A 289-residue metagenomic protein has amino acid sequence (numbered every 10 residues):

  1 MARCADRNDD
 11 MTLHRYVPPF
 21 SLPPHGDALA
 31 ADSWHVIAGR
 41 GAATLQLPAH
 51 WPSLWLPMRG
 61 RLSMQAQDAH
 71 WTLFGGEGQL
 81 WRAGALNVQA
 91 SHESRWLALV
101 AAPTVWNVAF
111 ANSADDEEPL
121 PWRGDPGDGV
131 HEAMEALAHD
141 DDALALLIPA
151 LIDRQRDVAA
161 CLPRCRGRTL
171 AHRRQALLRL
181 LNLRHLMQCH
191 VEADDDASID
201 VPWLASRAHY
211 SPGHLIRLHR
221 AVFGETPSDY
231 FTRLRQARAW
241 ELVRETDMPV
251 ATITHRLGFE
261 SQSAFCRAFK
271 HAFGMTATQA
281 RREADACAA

Functional and structural regions predicted by a protein language model:
C4-D10: Short, Lys/Arg-enriched N-terminal segments with co-localized hydrophobic residues within the first ~10-30 amino acids
M11-E117: N-terminal regulatory/effector-sensing and dimerization cores that precede helix-turn-helix DNA-binding domains
L54, Q175, E192, D196-A197 (+3 more regions): Helix-turn-helix/winged-helix DNA-binding modules
D115-D128, E135-A208, A221-R233: Short, Lys/Arg-enriched, Trp-marked, Pro/Gly-tolerant hinge/linker segments that flank
L181, H185-C189, S198-P202, R220-Q262 (+1 more regions): Terminal helix-turn-helix DNA-binding modules in bacterial transcription factors
R207-H209, L257-G258, F269: Core residues of bacterial helix-turn-helix
L215, H219, A264-F265, F269: Short hydrophobic/aromatic patch on the recognition helix
P227, T276-A277: Proline-centered helix-kink/hinge sites
